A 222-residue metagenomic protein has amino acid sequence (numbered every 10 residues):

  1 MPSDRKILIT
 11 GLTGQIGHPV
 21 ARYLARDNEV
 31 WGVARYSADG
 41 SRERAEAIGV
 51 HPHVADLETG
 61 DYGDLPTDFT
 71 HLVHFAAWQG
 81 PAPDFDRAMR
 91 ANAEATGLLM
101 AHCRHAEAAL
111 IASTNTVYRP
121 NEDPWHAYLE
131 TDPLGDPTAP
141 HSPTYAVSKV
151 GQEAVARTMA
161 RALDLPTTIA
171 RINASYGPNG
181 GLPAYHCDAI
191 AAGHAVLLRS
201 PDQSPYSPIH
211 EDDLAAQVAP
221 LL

Functional and structural regions predicted by a protein language model:
I7-D27: N-terminal Rossmann NAD(P)H-binding glycine-rich loop of SDR-like oxidoreductase domains
T10, V33, L72-A76, A109-N115 (+2 more regions): SDR active-site strand-loop-helix element
V33-D39: N-terminal Rossmann-fold cofactor-binding loop
D39, V50-A91: NAD(P)H-binding glycine-rich loop region in Rossmannoid oxidoreductase-like domains and their noncatalytic homologs
E43, P81-A88, P120-W125, G181: Conserved catalytic-core motifs of eukaryotic protein kinase domains, centered on the activation segment
R87-L98, A139, P143, V147-S148 (+1 more regions): Glycine-rich NAD(P)-binding loop of the Rossmann-fold in SDR/ketoreductase-type enzymes
G97-T144: Conserved Rossmann-fold NAD(P)-dependent oxidoreductase catalytic core, especially the SDR/UDP-sugar
D123-W125, A154-Y206, E211-A215, A219-P220: NAD(P)-dependent short-chain dehydrogenase/reductase
